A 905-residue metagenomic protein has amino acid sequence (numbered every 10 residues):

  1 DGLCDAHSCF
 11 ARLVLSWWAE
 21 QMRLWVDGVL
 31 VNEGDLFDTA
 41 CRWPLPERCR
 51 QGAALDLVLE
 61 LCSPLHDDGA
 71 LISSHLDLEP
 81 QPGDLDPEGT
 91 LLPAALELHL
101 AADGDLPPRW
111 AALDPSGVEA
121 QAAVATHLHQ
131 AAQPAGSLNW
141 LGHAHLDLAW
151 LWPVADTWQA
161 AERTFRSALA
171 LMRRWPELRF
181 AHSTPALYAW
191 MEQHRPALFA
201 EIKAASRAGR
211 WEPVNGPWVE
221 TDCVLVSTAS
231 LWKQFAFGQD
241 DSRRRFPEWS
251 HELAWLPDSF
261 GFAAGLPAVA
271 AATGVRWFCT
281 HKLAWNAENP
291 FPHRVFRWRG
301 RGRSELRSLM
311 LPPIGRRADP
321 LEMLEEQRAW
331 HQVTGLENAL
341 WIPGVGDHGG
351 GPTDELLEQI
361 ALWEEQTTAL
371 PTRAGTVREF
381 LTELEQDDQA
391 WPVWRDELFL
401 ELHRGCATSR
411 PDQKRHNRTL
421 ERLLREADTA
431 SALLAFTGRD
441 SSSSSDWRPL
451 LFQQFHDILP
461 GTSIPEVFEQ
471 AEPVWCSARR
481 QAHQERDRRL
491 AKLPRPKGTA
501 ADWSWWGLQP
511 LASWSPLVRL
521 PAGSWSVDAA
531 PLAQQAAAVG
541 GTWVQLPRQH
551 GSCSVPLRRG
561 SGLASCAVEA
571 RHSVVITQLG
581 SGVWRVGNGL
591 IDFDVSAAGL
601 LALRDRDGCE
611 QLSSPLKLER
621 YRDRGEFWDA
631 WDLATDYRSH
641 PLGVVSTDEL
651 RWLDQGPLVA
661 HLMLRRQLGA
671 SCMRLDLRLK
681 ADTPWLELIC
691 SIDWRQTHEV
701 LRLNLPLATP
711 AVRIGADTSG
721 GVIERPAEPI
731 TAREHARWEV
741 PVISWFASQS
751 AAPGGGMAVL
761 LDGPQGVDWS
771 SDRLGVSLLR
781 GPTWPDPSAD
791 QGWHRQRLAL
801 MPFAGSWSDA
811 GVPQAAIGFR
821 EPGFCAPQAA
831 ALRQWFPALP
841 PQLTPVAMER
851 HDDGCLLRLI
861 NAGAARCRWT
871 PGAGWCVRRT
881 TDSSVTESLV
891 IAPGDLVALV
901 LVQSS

Functional and structural regions predicted by a protein language model:
L3-G28, L57-L59, W506-L508, V518: Aromatic-lined ligand-binding clefts that engage carbohydrates, nucleic acids, or primary amines
V14, L24-K233, S242, R425: N-terminal catalytic cores of secreted or lumenal carbohydrate-active enzymes
G83-W140, A144-W150, E421-W525, A529-L532 (+6 more regions): Histidine-centered catalytic/metal-binding microenvironments
H145, A149-L151, R303-G498, R665 (+1 more regions): Catalytic grooves of carbohydrate-active enzymes
C223-R244, L311-H331, D636, H640 (+1 more regions): Alpha-helical scaffold elements lining the catalytic groove of polysaccharide deacetylases
L231-G265, A272, E326-L340: CE4/NodB-like, metal-dependent polysaccharide N-deacetylase domain that modifies extracellular/periplasmic N-acetylated
F246-P292, G350-Q359: Catalytic domains of cell-wall/extracellular-matrix polysaccharide-remodeling enzymes, centered on de-N-acetylation
L266-A271, W285, P292-V295, M310 (+8 more regions): C-terminal (or distal) subdomains of carbohydrate-active enzymes
